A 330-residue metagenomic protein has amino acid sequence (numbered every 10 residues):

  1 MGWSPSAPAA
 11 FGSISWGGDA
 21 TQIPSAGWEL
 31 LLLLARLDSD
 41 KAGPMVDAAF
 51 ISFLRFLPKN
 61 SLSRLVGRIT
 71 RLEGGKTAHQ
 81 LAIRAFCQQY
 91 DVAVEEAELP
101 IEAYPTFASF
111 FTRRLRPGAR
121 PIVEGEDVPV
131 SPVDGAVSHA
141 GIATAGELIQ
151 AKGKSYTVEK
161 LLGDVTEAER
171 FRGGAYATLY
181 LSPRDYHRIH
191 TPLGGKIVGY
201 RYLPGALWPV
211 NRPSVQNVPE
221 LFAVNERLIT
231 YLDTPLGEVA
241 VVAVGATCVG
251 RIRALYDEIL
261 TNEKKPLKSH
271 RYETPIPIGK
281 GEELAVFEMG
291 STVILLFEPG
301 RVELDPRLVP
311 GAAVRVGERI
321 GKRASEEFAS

Functional and structural regions predicted by a protein language model:
G2-S6: Short, positively charged low-complexity motifs
I14-W16, I23-S330: Contiguous, well-folded functional domains in the mature portion of proteins
